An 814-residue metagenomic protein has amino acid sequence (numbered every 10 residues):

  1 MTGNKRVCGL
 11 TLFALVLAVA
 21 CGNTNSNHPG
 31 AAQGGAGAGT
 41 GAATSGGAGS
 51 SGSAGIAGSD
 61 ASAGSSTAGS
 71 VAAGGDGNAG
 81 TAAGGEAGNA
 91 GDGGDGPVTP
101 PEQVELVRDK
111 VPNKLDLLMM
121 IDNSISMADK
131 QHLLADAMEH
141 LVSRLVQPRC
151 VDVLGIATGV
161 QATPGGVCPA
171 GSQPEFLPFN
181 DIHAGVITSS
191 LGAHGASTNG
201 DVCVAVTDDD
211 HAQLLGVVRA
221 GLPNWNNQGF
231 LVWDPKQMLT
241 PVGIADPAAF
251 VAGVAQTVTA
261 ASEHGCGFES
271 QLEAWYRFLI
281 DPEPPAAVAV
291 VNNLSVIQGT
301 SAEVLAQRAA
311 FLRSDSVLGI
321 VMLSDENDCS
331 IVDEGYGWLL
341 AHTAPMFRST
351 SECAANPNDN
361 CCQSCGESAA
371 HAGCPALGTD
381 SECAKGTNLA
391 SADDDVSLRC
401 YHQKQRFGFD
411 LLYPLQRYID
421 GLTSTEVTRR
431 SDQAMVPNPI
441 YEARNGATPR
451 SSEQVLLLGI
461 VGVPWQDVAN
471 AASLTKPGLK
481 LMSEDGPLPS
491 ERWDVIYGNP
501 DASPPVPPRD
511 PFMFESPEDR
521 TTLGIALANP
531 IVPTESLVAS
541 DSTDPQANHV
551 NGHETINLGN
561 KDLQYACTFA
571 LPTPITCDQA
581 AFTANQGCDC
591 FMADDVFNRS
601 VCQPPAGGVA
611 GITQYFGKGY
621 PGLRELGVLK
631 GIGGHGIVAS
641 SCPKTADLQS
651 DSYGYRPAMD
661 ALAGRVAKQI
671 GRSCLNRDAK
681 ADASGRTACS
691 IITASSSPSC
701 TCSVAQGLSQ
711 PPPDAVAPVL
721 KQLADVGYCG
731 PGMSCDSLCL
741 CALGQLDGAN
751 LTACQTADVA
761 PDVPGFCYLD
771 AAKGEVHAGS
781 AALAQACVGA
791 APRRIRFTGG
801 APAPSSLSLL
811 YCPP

Functional and structural regions predicted by a protein language model:
M1-V19, S26, W275: Sec-dependent bacterial lipoprotein signal peptides
N4-K5, A57, G74, N598: Short, intrinsically disordered low-complexity segments
A18-K110, E175: Ser/Thr-rich, Pro/Gly/Ala-heavy low-complexity intrinsically disordered linkers and tails of secreted extracellular
N23, G96-P814: Divalent cation-coordinating acidic motifs and surrounding scaffolds that mediate Ca2+/Mg2+/Mn2+/Zn2+-dependent binding
